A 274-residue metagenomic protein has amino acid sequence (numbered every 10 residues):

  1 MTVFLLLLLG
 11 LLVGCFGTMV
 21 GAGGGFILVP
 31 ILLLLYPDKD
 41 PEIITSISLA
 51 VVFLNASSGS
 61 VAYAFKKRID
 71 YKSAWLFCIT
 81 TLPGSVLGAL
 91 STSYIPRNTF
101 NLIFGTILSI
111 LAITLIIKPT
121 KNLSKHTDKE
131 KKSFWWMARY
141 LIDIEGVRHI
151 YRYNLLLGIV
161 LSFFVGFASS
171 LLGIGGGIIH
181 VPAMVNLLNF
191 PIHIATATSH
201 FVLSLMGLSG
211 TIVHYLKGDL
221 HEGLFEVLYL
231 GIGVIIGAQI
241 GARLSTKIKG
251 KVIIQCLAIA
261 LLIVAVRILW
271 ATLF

Functional and structural regions predicted by a protein language model:
M1-C15, L33-P41, A62-V165, N186 (+1 more regions): Juxtamembrane transmembrane-helix boundary motif
V13, G17, V165-S170, V202 (+3 more regions): Hydrophobic transmembrane alpha-helices of secondary-active solute transporters
F16-G25, S169-G176: Short helix-coil transition sites and intra-membrane helix breaks within transmembrane domains of multi-pass
L28-I43, I179-I194: Interfacial segments of multi-pass membrane proteins
T45-S46, A74, T196-H200, A258: Conserved glycine-rich helix-kink/hinge and helix-boundary motifs of the Major Facilitator Superfamily
I47-V61: Transmembrane alpha-helices of multi-pass small-molecule transport proteins
S48-V52, S199-L203, E226-G231: Short hydrophobic/aromatic, small-residue-rich stretches within specific transmembrane helices of secondary active
